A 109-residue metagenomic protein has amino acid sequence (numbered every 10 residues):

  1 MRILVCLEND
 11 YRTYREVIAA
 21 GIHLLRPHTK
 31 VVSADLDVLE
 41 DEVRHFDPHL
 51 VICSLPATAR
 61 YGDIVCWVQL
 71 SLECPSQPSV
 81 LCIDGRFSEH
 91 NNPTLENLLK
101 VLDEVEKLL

Functional and structural regions predicted by a protein language model:
M1-H28, L36: Short, charged N-terminal beta->alpha structural module
V17-I22, R60-C66: Short, aromatic/basic amphipathic alpha-helical patches
I22, R26, V43, L102-E106: Hydrophobic, Leu/Ile/Phe/Ala-enriched alpha-helical segments that form helix-helix packing faces
P27, L39-I52: Proline-aspartate-enriched helix->loop->beta-strand connector
V31-S33, H49-S54, Q69: Short, hydrophobic beta-strand segments that form beta-sheet elements in well-ordered domains
D37, C53-T58, E73-P75: Short, polar loop motifs at secondary-structure junctions
V43-H45, A57-V65, S79-V80: Short loop/helix-cap segments at secondary-structure boundaries that form the rim of catalytic
C66-L109: Ser/Thr/Gly-rich flexible loops in soluble cytosolic domains mediating phosphotransfer, phosphorylation
